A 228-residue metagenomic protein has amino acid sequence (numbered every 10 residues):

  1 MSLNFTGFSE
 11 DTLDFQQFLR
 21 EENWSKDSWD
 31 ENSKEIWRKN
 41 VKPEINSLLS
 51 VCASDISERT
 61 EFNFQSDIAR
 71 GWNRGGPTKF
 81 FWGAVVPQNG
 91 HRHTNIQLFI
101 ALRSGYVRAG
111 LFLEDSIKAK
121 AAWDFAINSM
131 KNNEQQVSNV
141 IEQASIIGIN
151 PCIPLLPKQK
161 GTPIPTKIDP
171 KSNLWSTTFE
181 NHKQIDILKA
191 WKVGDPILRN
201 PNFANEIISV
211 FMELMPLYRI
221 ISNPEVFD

Functional and structural regions predicted by a protein language model:
M1-E31, E35, K39-I56, P154-D228: Long, solvent-exposed, polar/charged low-complexity segments
Q16, D67, E134: Functionally constrained cores in energy, signaling, and assembly domains
E44-P77: Glycine-rich, compositionally biased intrinsically disordered regions
L49, S57, E61, K120 (+2 more regions): Solvent-exposed, non-transmembrane amphipathic alpha-helical segments
S57, E61, G76-T78, H93 (+3 more regions): A generic structural signal for short, non-catalytic loop/turn and secondary-structure boundary residues
F64-Q97: Amphipathic, interaction-prone secondary-structure segments
N89-K131, E180-I197: Intrinsically disordered, low-complexity regulatory segments enriched in Ser/Thr/Pro and charged residues
G105-P170: Compact, glycine/acidic-enriched structural inserts
